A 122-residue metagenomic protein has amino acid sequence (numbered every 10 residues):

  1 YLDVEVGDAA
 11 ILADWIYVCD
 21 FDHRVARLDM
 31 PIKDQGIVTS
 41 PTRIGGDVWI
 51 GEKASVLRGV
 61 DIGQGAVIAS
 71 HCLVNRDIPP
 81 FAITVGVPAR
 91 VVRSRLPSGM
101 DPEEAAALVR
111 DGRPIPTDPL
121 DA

Functional and structural regions predicted by a protein language model:
Y1-V60, V87, R95-L96, D101: Flexible, glycine/small-residue-enriched loop-and-beta-strand segment within the central core of proteins
W49, V67, I83-V85: Short-chain dehydrogenase/reductase
L57, V67-A69, L73: A generic "structured core" feature
G63-A66, P79-F81: Conserved catalytic segment of ABC-fold P-loop ATPases
R76, R93: Short helix N-cap motif at coil->helix boundaries in the Bergerat
G86, E103-L108: C-terminal membrane module of polytopic membrane proteins
A106-A122: Leloir-type glycosyltransferase catalytic cores
